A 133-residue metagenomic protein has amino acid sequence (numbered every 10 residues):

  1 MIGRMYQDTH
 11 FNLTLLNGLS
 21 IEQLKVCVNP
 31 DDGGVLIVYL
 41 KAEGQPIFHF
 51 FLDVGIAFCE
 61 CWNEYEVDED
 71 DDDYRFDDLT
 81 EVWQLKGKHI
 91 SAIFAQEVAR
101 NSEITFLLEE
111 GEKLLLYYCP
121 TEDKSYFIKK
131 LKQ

Functional and structural regions predicted by a protein language model:
M1-Q133: Surface-exposed, interaction-prone regions used to assemble/regulate multi-protein complexes
